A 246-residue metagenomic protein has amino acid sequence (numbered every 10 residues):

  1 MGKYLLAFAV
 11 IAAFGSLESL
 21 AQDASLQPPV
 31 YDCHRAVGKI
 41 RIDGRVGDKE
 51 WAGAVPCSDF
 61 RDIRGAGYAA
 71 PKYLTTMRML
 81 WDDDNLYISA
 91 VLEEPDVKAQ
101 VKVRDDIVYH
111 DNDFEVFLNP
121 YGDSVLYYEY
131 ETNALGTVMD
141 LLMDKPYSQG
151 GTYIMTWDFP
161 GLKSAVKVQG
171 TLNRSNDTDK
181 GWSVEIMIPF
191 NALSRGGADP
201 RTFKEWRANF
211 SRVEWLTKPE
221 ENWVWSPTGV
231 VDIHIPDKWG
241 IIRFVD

Functional and structural regions predicted by a protein language model:
M1-Y4: Positively charged n-region of N-terminal signal peptides that target proteins for export
A7-S16: Bacterial N-terminal signal peptides
A21-D246: Structural preference for beta-rich elements and adjacent junctions enriched in aromatics
